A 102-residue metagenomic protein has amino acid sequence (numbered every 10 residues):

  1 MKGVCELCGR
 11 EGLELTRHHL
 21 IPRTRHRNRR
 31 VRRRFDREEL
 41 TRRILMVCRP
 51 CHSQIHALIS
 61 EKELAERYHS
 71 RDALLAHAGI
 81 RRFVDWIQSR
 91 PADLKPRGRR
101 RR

Functional and structural regions predicted by a protein language model:
M1-K2, R102: Short, low-complexity, intrinsically disordered N-terminal peptides in bacterial proteins
K2-G3, R10, H77: Short sequence/structural segments immediately N-terminal
E6-I44: Histidine-centered nuclease catalytic patch
G12-L15, I55-K62, L94: Amphipathic alpha-helical interaction segments
T24-R27, Q54, R71, R81: A broad, structure-centric signal for solvent-exposed, well-ordered loop/edge residues that line or flank functional
D36-E39, M46-P50, A76-R81: Short C-terminal domain-edge/linker segments immediately following a structured domain
L40-L64: Short Cys/His-centered divalent metal-binding micro-motifs
E63-R102: Short, intrinsically disordered terminal segments enriched in charged and Pro/Gly residues
